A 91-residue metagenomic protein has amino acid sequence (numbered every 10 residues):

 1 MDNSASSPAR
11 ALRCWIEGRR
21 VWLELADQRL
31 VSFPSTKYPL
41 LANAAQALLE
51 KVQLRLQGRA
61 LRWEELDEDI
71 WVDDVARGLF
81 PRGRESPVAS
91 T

Functional and structural regions predicted by a protein language model:
M1-T91: Motif-centric detector for short Cys/His coordination patterns
